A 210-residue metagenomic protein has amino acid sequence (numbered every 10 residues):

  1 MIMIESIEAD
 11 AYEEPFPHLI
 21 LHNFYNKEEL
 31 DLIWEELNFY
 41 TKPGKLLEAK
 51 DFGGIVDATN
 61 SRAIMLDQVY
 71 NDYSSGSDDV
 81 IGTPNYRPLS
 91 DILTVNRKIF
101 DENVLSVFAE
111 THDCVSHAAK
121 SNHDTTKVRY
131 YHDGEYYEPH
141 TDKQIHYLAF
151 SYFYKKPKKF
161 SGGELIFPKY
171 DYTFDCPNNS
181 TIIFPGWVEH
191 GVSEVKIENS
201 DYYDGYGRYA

Functional and structural regions predicted by a protein language model:
I2-T111: Non-heme Fe(II)/2-oxoglutarate
H18, H140, H190: Histidine-centered active-site/metal-ligand motif
H22, L148-S151: Conserved, well-structured core segments
F108-H112, H132-E135: Short acidic (Asp/Glu) patches
H117-Y130: A short glycine-rich, His/Asp/Glu-containing loop-to-beta-strand
K127-K143: Conserved short histidine dyad/triad with adjacent acidic residue
I145, K155-A210: Catalytic core of Fe(II)/2-oxoglutarate
